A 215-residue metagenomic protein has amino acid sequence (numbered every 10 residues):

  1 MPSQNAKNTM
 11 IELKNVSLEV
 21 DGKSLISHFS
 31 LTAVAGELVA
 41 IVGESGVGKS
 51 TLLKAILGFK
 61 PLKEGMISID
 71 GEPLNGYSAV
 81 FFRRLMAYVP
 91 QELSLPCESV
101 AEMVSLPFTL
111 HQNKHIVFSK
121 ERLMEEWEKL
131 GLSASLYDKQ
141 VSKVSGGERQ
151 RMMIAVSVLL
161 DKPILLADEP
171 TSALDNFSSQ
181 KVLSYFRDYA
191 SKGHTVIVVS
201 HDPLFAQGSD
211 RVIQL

Functional and structural regions predicted by a protein language model:
L57: Helix-to-loop junction immediately C-terminal to a conserved catalytic motif
G65-P73, F82: Conserved ABC transporter NBD signature motif
E98-N113: Q-loop/switch helix immediately C-terminal to the Walker
F118-L136: Conserved ABC ATPase "signature" region
Q140-V144, E148: Conserved ABC ATPase signature
L165-E169: Catalytic Walker B motif of ABC-type/P-loop ATPase nucleotide-binding domains
N176-S178: Helix N-cap at the start of a conserved alpha-helix in ABC-type nucleotide-binding domains
